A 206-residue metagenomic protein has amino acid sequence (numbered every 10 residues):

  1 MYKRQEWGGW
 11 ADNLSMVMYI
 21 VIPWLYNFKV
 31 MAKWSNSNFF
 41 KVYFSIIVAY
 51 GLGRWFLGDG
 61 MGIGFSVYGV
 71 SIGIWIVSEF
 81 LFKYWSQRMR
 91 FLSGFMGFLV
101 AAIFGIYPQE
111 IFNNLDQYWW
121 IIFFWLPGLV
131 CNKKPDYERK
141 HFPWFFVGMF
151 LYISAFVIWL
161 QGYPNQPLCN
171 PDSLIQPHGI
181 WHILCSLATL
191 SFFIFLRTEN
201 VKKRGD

Functional and structural regions predicted by a protein language model:
K3-D206: Multi-pass alpha-helical transmembrane bundles in non-GPCR membrane proteins that perform intramembrane catalysis
